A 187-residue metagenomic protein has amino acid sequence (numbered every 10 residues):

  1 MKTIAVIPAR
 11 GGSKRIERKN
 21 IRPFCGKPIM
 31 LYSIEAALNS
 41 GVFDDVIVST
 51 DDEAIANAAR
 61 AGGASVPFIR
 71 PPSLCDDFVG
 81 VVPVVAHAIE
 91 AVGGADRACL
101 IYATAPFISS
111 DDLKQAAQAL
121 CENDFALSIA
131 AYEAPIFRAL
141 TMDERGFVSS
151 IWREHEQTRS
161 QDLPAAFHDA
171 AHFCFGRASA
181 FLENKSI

Functional and structural regions predicted by a protein language model:
M1-E17: N-terminal nucleotide-binding beta1-loop-alpha1 segment
K2-I7, M30, D45-V48: Hydrophobic targeting segments
V6, R22-P23, V48, L100: Conserved SAM-binding loop
A9, T50-D51, Y102, I129: Short beta-strand/turn micro-motifs composed of small residues that flank or help shape donor/cofactor-binding pockets
I29-D44, N57-A61: A short, N-terminal amphipathic alpha-helix
V42-I47, D124: Short active-site oxyanion
I47, E53-C99, F107-Q115: Short phosphate-binding loop-to-helix
G80-P83, H87, P106-I187: Conserved core of the sugar-phosphate nucleotidyltransferase
